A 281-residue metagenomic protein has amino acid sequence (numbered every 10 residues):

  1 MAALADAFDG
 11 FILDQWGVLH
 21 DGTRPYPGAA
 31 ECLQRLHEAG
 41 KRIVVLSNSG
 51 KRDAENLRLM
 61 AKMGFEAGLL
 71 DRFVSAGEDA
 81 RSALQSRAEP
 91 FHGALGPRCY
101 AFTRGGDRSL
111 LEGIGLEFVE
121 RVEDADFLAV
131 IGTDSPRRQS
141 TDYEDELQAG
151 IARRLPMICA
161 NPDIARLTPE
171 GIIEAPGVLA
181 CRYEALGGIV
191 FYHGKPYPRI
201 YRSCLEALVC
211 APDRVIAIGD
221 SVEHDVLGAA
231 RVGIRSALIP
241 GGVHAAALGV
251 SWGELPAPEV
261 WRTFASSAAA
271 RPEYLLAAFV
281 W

Functional and structural regions predicted by a protein language model:
M1-Q15, H20-P27, E31-A39, L46-G50 (+2 more regions): Asp-based, Mg2+/Mn2+-dependent phosphohydrolase catalytic module
